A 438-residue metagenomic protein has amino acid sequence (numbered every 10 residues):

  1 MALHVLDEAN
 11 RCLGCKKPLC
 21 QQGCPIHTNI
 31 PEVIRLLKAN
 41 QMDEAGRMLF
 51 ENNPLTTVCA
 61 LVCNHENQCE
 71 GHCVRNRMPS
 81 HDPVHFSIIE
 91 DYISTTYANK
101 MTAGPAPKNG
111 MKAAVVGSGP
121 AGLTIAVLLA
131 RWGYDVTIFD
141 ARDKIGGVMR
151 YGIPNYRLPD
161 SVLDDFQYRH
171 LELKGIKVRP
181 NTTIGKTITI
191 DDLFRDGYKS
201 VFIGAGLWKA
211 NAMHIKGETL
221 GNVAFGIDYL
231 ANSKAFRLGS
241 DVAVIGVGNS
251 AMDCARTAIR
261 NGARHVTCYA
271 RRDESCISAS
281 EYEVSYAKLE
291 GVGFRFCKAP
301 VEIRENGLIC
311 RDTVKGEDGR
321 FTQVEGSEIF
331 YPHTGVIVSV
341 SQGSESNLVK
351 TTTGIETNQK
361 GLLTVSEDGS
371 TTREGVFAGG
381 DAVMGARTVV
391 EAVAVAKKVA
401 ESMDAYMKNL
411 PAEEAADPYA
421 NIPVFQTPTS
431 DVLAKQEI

Functional and structural regions predicted by a protein language model:
M1-A9, N29-L61, P79-A106, I438: Ferredoxin-type iron-sulfur electron-transfer modules in oxidoreductases and energy-metabolism complexes
G14-A39, V58-I93, T137, K144 (+1 more regions): Iron-sulfur cluster-binding cysteine motifs and their immediate structural context in ferredoxin-like electron-transfer
E44, P107, K112-V116, D164-K216 (+3 more regions): Feature captures the FAD/FMN-dependent oxidoreductase FAD-binding
E90-P107, Y168-K174, V178-K186, K209-N261 (+1 more regions): Glycine-rich dinucleotide-binding loop and its adjacent helix/turn
M111-T137, S250-I259: N-terminal Rossmann-like FAD-binding beta1-loop-alpha1 element of flavoenzymes
D135-I138, R142-E172, V178-R179, A231 (+2 more regions): Rossmann-like dinucleotide-binding cores of NAD(P)H-dependent redox enzymes
T219-G239, F321-A386: FAD-site-proximal beta/loop scaffold in flavoenzymes
C254, G379-E413: A conserved FAD-binding loop/helix module that cradles the flavin
